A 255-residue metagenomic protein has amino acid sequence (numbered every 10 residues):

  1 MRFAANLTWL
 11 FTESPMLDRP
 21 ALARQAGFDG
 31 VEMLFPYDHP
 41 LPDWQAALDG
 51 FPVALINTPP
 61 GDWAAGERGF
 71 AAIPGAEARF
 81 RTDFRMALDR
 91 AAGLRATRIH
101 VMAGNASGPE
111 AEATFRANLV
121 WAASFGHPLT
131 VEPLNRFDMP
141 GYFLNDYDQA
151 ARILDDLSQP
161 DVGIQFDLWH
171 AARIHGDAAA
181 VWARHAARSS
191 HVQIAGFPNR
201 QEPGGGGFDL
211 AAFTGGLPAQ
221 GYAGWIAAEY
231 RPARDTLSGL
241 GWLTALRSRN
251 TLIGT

Functional and structural regions predicted by a protein language model:
M1-A4, T8-W9, E13-G27, M86-D89 (+3 more regions): Histidine-acidic metal/acid-base catalytic patches
M1-T8, L55-A71, L134: N-terminal small/glycine-rich loop or linker at the start of catalytic domains across soluble metabolic enzymes
W9-F11, F35-Y37, P59-G61, A103-S107 (+4 more regions): Active-site-proximal loop/turn and secondary-structure-junction residues that shape catalytic pockets, frequently
R19-L22, E32-P36, R68-G69, A76 (+1 more regions): Alpha/beta catalytic barrel-like cores
D29-G30, P52, T97, P128 (+1 more regions): Residue-level detector of anion-binding/catalytic polar loops
E32, A54-N57, H100, T130 (+2 more regions): Conserved beta-strand positions in the central sheet of alpha/beta enzyme cores
D38-A47: Active-site-adjacent beta->alpha loops and helix N-cap segments on the catalytic face of soluble alpha/beta enzymes
F70-G163, I253-G254: Active-site acidic/histidine proton-transfer and metal-coordination neighborhood in alpha/beta enzyme cores
